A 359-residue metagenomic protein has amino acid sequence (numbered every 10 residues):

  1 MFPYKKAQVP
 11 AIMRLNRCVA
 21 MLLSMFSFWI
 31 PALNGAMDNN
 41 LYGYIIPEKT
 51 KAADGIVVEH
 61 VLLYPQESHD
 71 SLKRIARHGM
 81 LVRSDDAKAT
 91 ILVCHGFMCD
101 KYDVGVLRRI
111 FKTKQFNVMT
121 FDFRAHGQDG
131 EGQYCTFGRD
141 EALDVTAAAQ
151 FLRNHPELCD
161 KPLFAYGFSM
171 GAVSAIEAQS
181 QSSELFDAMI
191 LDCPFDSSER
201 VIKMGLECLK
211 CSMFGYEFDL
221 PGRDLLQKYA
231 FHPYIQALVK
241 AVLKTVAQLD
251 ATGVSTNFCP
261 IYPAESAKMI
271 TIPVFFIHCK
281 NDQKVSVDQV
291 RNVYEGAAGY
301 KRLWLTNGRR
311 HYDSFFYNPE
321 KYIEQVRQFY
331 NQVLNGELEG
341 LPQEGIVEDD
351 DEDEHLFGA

Functional and structural regions predicted by a protein language model:
M1-H69, E344, D353-L356: An N-terminal hydrophobic leader/cap segment in hydrolases
F97-I110: The serine-hydrolase catalytic nucleophile loop
R108-G130: Conserved alpha/beta-hydrolase
C135-P156: Alpha/beta-hydrolase active-site loop
S180-T256: Hydrolase active-site cap/lid region
M269-T271, F276-H278, D282: Short beta-strand/loop motif that positions the catalytic acidic residue of the alpha/beta-hydrolase fold
I272, S286-E295: Short alpha-helix in the alpha/beta-hydrolase fold that links the catalytic acid
R309-I323: Catalytic histidine-centered segment of alpha/beta-hydrolase-like enzymes
